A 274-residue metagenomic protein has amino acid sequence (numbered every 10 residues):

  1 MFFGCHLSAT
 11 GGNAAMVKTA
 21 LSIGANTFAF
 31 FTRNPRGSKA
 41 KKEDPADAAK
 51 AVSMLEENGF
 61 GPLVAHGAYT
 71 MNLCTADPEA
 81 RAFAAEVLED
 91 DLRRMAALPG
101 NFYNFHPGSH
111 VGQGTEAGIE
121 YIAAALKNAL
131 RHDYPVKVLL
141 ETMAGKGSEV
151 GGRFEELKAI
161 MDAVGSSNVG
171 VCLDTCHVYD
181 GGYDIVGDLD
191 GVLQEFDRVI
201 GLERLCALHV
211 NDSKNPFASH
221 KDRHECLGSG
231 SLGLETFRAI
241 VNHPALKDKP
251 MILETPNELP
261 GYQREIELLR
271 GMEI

Functional and structural regions predicted by a protein language model:
M1-G67, M71-L92: N-terminal pre-domain/capping segments
H6-T10, R33-P35, G67-T70, G108-H110 (+4 more regions): Active-site beta-loop-alpha junctions enriched in small/polar residues
K18-G24, D44-V64, E89-P99, K127-Y134 (+3 more regions): Acidic (Asp/Glu)-rich catalytic clusters
A20, H66, A84, M95 (+5 more regions): Conserved, mostly hydrophobic/aromatic
E56-E57, L73-G170: Active-site acidic/histidine proton-transfer and metal-coordination neighborhood in alpha/beta enzyme cores
A123-E225: Acidic/histidine-rich catalytic cores of soluble enzymes
D190-V199, S231-H243: A short, acidic, amphipathic alpha-helical segment used as a generic capping/interface helix at domain edges
L259-I274: C-terminal helical cap(s) of enzyme catalytic domains, especially alpha/beta-barrels
